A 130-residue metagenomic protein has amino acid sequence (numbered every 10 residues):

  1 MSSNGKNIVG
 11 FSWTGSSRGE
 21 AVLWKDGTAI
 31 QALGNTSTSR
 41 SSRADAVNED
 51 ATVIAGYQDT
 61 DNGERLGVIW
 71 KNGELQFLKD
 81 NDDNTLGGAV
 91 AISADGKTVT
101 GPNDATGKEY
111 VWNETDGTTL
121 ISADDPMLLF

Functional and structural regions predicted by a protein language model:
M1-F130: Residue-level hotspots at or immediately adjacent to binding/recognition sites across diverse folds
